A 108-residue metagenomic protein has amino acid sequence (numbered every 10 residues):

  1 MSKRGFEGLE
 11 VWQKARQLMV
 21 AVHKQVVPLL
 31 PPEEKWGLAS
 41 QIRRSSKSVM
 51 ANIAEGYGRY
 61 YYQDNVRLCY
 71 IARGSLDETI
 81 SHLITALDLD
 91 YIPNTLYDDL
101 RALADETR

Functional and structural regions predicted by a protein language model:
M1-R108: Amphipathic alpha-helical assembly/interaction segments
